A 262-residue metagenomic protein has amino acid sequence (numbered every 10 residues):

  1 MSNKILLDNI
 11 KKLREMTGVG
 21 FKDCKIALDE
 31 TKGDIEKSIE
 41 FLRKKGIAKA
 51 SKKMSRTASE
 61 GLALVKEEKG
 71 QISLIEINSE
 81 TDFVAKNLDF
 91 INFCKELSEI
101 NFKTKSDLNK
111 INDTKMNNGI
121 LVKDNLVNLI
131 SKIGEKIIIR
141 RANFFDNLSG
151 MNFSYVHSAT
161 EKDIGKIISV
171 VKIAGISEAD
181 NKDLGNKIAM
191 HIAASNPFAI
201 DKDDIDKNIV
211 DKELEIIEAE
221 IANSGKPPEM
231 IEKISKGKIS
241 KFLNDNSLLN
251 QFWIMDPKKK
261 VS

Functional and structural regions predicted by a protein language model:
S2-S262: N-terminal assembly/interaction segments in proteins that build large macromolecular machines
